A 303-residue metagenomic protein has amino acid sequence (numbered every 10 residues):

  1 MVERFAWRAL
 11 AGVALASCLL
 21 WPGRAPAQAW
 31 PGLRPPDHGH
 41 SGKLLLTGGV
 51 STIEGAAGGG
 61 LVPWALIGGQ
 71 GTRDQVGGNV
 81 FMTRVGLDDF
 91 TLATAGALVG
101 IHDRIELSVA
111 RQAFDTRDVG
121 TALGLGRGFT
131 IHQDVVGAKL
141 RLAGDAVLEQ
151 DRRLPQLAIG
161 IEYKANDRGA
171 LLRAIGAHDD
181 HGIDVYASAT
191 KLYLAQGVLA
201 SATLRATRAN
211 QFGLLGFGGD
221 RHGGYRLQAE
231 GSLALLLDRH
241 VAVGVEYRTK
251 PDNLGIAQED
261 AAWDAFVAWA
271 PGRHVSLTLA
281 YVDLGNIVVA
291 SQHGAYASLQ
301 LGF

Functional and structural regions predicted by a protein language model:
M1-T47: Cleavable N-terminal export/targeting peptides
F5, D167-R173, Q211-G218: Short, flexible active-site loops
Q28-L194, V198, T207-R208, D238-V241 (+6 more regions): Transmembrane beta-barrel domains of Gram-negative outer membranes and organellar outer membranes
V185-R239, Y247: Histidine/lysine/aspartate-rich catalytic loop segments that bind and position anionic ligands
N286-V289: Short proline/glycine-enriched turn/loop segments at secondary-structure junctions
